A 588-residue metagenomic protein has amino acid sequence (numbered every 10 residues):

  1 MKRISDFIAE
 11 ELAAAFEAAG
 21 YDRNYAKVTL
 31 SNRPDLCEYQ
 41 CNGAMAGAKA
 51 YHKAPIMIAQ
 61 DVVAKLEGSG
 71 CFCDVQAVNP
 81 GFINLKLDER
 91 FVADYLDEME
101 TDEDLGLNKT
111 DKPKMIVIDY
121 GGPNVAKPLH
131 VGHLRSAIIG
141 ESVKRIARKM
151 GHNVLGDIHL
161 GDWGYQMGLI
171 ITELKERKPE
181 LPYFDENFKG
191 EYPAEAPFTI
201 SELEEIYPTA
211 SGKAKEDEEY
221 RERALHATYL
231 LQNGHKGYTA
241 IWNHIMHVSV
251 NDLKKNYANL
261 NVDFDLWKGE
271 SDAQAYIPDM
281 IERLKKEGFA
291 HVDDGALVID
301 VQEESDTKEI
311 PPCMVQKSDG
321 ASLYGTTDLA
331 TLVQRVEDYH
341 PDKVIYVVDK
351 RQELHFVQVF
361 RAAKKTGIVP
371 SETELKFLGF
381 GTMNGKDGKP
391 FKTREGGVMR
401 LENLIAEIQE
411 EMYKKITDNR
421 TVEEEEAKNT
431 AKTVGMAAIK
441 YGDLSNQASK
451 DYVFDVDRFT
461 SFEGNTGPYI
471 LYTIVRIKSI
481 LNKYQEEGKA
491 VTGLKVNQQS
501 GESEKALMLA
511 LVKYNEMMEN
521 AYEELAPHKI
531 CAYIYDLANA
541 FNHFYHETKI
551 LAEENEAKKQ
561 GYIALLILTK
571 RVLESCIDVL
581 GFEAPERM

Functional and structural regions predicted by a protein language model:
M1-A93, T110-M588: Non-catalytic interaction-recognition regions
D94-M99: Short, charged, solvent-exposed linker or helix-capping segments at domain edges/interfaces that act as flexible hinges
T101-T110: Short, charged beta->alpha transition segments
